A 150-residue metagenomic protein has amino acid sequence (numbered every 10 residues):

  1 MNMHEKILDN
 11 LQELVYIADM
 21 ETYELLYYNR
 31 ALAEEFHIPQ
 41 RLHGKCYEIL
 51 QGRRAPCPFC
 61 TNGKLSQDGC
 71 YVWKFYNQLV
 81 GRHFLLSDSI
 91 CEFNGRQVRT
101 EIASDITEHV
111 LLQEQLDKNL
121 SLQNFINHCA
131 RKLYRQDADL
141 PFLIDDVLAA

Functional and structural regions predicted by a protein language model:
M1-M3, S104-L120: PAS-associated C-terminal cap
M1-T22, N124, H128: Sensory modules in modular signal-transduction proteins
M20, Y27-Y28, L42: PAS-family and closely related small sensory beta-sandwich domains used across diverse signal-transduction proteins
Y28-A33, I144, L148: N-terminal capping loop/helix in small sensory signaling domains highlighted by a polar->aromatic N-x2-3-F motif
L32-H43: PAS/PAS-like sensory domain cap-loop motif
H43-Y76: Terminal output helix/cap of sensory domains in signal transduction proteins
L86-T100: Short loop/turn elements at sensory-signaling interfaces that couple input to output
N124-D146, A150: Short regulatory/linker helices and ligand/cofactor-binding micro-motifs at input modules
